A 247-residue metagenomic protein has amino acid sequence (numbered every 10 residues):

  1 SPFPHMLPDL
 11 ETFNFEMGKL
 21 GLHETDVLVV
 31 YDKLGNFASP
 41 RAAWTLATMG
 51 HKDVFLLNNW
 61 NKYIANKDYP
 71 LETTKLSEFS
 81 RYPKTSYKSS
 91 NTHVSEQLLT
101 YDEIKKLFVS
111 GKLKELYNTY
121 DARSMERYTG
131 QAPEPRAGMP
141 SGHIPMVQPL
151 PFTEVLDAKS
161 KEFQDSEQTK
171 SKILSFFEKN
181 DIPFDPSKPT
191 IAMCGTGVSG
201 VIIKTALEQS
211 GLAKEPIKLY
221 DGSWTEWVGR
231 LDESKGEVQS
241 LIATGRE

Functional and structural regions predicted by a protein language model:
S1-S110, G195-T225: Thiolate-centered catalytic microenvironments shared by cysteine-dependent enzyme domains
S1-V27, L150-P189: Helix-loop module immediately N-terminal to the HCX5R catalytic loop in PTP-like cysteine phosphatase domains
T25-V27, K114-Y117, P145, P186-K188 (+1 more regions): Loop/turn elements at helix/coil->beta-strand transitions in domains of secreted/extracellular proteins
Y31, Y120-A122, M193: Short hydrophobic segments within beta-strands
R41, T129-P133, K159-K161: A short secondary-structure junction signal
N61-P145, D232-E247: Active-site neighborhoods of enzymes that stabilize oxyanions during catalysis
Y128, Q148-L150, P186-I203: Extended, basic/helix-rich recognition subdomains
V155-D157, K161-E162, Q168-K172, E178 (+1 more regions): Extended hydrophobic/aromatic segments used for targeting, binding, or gating
